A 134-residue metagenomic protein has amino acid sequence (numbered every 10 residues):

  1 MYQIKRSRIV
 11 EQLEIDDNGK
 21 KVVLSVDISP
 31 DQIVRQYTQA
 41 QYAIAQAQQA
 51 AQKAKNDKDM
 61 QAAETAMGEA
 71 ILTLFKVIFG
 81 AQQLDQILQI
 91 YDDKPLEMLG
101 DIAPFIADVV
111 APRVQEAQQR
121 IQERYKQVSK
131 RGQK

Functional and structural regions predicted by a protein language model:
M1-Q46, E116, R120-K134: Short, charged/polar N-terminal "headpieces" of proteins
G19, V23-V26, K53-A54, A66 (+4 more regions): Generic signal for short, ordered secondary-structure residues within or immediately flanking folded domains
P30, Q61, T65, Q89-D92: Short, charged/polar micro-motifs that form catalytic or ligand-binding hotspots
V34-M67: Acidic, aromatic-enriched beta-alpha/helix-loop junctions
A81-K134: C-terminal charged interaction modules
